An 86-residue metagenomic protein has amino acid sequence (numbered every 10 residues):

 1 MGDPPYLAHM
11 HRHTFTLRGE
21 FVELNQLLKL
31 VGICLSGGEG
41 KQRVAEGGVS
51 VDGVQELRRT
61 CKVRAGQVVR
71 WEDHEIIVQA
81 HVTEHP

Functional and structural regions predicted by a protein language model:
L7-V22: A detector for short, charged/polar N-terminal pre-domain segments
G19-A65: A basic, amphipathic helix-loop patch mediating RNA/tRNA/ribosome contacts
E56-P86: C-terminal structural segments of small proteins and small subunits
